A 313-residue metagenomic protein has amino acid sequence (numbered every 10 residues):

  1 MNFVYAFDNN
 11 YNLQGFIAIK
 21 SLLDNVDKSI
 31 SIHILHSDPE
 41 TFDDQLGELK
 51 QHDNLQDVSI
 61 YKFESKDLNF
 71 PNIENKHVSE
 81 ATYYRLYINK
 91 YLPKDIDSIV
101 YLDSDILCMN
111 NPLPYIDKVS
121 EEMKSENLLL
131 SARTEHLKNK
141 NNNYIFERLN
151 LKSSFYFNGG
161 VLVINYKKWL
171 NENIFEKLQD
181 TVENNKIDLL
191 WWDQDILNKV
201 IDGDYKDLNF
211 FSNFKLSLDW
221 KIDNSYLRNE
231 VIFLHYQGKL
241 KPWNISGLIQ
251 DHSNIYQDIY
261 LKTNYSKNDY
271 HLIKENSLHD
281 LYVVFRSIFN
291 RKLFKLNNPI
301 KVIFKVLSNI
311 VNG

Functional and structural regions predicted by a protein language model:
M1-S21: N-proximal low-complexity "stem/linker" segments adjacent to membrane-targeting elements
F7, I164-G313: A glycosyltransferase accessory/donor-loop signature
S21-S29: Short, acidic, metal-binding catalytic loop of nucleotide-sugar glycosyltransferases
S31-S37, S131: Short internal beta-strands
Q45, Q51-Y91: Active-site-proximal specificity loops/subdomain of glycosyltransferases
I99: Short aromatic/hydrophobic "clamp" motif used to bind/position activated sugar donors
L102: Catalytic metal- and UDP-sugar-binding loop of GT-A-like glycosyltransferases, i.e., residues flanking the conserved
I106-F146: Conserved donor-nucleotide/metal-binding helix-loop-beta segment in metal-dependent transferases, i.e., the alpha-helix
